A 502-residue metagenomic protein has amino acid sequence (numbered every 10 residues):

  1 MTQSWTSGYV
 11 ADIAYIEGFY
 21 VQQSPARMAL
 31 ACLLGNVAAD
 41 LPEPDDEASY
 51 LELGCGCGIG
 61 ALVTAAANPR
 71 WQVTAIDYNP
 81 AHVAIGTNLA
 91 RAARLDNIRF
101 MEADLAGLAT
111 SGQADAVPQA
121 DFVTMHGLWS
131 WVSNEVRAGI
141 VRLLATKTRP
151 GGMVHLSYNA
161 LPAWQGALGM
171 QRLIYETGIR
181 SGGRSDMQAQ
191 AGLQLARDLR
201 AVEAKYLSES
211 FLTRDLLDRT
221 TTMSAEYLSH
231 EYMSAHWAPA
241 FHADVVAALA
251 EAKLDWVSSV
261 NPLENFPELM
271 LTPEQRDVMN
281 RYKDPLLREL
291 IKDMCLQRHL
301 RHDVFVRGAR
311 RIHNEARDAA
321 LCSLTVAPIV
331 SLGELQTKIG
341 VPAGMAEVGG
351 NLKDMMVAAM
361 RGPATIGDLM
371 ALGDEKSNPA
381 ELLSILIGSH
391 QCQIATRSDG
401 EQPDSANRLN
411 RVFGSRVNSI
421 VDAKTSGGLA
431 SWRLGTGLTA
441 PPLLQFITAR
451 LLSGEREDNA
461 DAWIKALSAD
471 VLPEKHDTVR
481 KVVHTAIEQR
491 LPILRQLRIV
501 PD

Functional and structural regions predicted by a protein language model:
M1-G112, A116, P162-M170, R480-P501: N-terminal charged/capping segments associated with class I S-adenosyl-L-methionine
A90, D115-V117, A138-V141, L168-G178 (+2 more regions): Short secondary-structure boundary/capping segments
D121-E135: A short SAM/SAH-binding and catalytic strip from SAM-dependent methyltransferases
A138-P150: A short glycine-rich, Lys/Arg-flanked "PGG" loop and its adjoining helix->strand segment in the class I
G151-N159: Conserved beta-strand signature within the Rossmann-like core of class I S-adenosyl-L-methionine
Y158-G183, D198-K205: Conserved class I S-adenosyl-L-methionine
L207-A358, T365-A371, K376-S384, S389-A469 (+1 more regions): Rossmann-like AdoMet/SAM-dependent catalytic core
S453-D502: Long low-complexity, intrinsically disordered regions
